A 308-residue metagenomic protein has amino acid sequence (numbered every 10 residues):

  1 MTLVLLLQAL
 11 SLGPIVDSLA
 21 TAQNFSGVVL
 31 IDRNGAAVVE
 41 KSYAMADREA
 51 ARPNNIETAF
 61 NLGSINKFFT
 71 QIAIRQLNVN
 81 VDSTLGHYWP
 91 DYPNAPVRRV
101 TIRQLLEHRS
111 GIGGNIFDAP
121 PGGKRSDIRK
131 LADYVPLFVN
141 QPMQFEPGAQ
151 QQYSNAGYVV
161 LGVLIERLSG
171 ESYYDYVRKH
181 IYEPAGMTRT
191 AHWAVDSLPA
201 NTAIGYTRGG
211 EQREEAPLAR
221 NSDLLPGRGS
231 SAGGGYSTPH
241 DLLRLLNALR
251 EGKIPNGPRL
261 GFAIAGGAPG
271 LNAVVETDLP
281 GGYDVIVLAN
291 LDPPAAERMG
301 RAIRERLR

Functional and structural regions predicted by a protein language model:
T2-L10: Short, strongly hydrophobic alpha-helical membrane anchors
L12-F60: Short, conserved catalytic-motif segment at the N-terminal edge
A22-V28, A50-L105, M143-A156, S230-G233: Short active-site loop at a secondary-structure junction that contains or immediately precedes the catalytic residue(s)
G35, A289-P294: A short, acidic, flexible beta-alpha connecting loop/helix-capping segment that sits on the rim of active
D47, A95-P269, A273-V274: Short, surface-exposed loop or secondary-structure junction motifs that flank catalytic or metal-binding residues
G257, D292-R308: Short, gly/Ser/Thr-rich active-site loops of penicillin-recognizing serine hydrolases
A273-T277, G281-L291: Short, well-ordered beta-strand elements
